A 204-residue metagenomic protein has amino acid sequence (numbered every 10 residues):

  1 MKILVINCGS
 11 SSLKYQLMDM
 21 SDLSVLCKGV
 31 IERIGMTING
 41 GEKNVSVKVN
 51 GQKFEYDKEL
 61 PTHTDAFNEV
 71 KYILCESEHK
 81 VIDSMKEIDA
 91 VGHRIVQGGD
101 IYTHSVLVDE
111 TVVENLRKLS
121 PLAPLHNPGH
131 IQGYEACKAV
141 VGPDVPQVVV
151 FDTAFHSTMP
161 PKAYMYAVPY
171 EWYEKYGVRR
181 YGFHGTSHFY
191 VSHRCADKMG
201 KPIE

Functional and structural regions predicted by a protein language model:
M1-L4: Extreme N-terminal starter segment of soluble prokaryotic enzymes
I6-S11: A short acidic Gly-Thr/Ser loop motif
S12-P61: Short glycine-rich, Thr/Ser-proximal phosphate-binding strand/loop in the N-terminal lobe of ATP-dependent enzymes
M20-L23, H104-E114, K162-W172, K198: A glycine- and small-aliphatic-rich helix-loop capping segment at beta-alpha/alpha-beta transitions that lines
V25, L60-T64, N68, V106 (+3 more regions): Electropositive phosphate-/nucleotide-binding environments in soluble metabolic enzymes
N50-R94: Glycine-rich, N-terminal phosphate-binding loop and its surrounding beta-alpha-beta segment
L74, K80-H126, P146-V148, A154-A163: Short beta-strand-loop/turn "lid" adjacent to the catalytic site in phosphate-handling enzymes
N127-E204: Phosphate-binding/catalytic loop of phosphoryl-transfer enzymes
